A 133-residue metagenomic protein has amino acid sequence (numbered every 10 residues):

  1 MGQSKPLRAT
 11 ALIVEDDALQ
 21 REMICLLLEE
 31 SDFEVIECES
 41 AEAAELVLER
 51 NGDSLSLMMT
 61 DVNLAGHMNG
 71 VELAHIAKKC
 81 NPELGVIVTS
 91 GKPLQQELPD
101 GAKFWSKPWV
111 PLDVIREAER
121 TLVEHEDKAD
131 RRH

Functional and structural regions predicted by a protein language model:
M1-L12, A18-L19, C25, S54 (+2 more regions): Non-catalytic signal-transmission and effector/linker regions of two-component phosphorelay proteins
A18-E37: Two-component/phosphorelay signaling modules centered on CheY-like receiver
E37-L57: Acidic, metal-coordinating helix/loop segments flanking the phosphotransfer/catalytic sites of two-component signaling
S40, M68-L73: Acidic catalytic/metal-coordinating carboxylates
E45, V71-E83: Short amphipathic alpha-helix used as the core "switch/output" element in two-component signaling
D61-V62: Active-site residues of response regulator receiver
K107: A Lys-centered signature of the CheY-like receiver
